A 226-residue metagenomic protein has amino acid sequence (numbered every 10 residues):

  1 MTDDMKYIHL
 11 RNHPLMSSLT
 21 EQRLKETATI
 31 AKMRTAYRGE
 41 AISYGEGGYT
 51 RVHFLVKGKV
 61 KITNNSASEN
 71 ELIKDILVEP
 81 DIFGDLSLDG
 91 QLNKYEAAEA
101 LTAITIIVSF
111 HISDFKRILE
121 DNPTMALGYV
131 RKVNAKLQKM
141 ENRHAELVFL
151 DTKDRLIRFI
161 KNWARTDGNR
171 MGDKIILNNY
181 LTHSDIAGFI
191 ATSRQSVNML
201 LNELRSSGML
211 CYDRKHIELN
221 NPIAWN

Functional and structural regions predicted by a protein language model:
M1-R38, I82-F83, S87-D89: Cyclic nucleotide-binding regulatory module and flanking cytosolic helices
S18, I76, S109, Y180 (+1 more regions): Short aromatic/basic micro-patch
E21, K57, E79, A103 (+4 more regions): ATP/adenylate-binding site constellation spanning eukaryotic-like Ser/Thr protein kinases, ABC-transporter
L24, D75-R131, Q138: Cyclic-nucleotide recognition modules
A31, Y49-T50, L177, Q195: Short loop/turn microsegments at loop-to-beta-strand junctions
E40-A103: Cyclic nucleotide-binding regulatory domains
E120-F189: Polybasic "coupling" helices that flank or enter modular domains
R165-N226: Phosphate-/nucleic-acid-contacting segments
